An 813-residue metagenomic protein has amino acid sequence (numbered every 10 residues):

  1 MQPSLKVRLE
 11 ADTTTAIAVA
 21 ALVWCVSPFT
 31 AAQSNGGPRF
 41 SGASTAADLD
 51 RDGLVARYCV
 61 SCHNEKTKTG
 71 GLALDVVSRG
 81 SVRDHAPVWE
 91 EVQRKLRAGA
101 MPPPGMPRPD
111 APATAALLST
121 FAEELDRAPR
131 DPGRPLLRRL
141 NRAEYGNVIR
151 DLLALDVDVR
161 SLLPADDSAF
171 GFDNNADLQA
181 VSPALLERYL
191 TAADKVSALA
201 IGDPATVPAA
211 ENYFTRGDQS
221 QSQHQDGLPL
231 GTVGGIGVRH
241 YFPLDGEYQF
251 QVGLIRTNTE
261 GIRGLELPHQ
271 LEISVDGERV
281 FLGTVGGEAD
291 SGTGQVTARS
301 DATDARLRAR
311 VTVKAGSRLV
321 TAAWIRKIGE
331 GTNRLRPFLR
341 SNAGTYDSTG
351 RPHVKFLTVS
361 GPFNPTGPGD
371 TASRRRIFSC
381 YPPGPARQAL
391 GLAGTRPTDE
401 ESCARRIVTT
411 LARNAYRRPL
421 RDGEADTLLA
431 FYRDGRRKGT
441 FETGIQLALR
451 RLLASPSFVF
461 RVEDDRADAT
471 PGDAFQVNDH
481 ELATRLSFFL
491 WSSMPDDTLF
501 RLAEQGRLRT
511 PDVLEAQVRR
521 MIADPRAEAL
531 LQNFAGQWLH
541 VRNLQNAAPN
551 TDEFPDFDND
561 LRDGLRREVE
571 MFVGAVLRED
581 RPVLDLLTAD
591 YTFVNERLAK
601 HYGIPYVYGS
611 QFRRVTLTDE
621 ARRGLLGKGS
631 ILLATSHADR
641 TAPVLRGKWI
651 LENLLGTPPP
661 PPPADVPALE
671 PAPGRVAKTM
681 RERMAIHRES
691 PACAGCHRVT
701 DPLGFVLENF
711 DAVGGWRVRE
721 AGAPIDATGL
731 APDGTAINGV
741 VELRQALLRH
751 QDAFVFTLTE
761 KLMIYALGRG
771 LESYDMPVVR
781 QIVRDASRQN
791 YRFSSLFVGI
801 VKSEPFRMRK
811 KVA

Functional and structural regions predicted by a protein language model:
P3, V7, A11-D12, S27 (+1 more regions): Short, low-complexity intrinsically disordered segments enriched in A/P/G/S/L with frequent Arg, especially at protein
D12-T14, E278: Intrinsically disordered, low-complexity regions of eukaryotic proteins
A16-P28: Bacterial N-terminal signal peptides
A31-L72, D84-E91, K95-A100, P104 (+1 more regions): Low-complexity, glycine/serine/threonine/alanine-rich intrinsically disordered linker and propeptide segments
D75: Short, aromatic/basic-rich helix-turn unit that serves as a nucleic-acid recognition element
